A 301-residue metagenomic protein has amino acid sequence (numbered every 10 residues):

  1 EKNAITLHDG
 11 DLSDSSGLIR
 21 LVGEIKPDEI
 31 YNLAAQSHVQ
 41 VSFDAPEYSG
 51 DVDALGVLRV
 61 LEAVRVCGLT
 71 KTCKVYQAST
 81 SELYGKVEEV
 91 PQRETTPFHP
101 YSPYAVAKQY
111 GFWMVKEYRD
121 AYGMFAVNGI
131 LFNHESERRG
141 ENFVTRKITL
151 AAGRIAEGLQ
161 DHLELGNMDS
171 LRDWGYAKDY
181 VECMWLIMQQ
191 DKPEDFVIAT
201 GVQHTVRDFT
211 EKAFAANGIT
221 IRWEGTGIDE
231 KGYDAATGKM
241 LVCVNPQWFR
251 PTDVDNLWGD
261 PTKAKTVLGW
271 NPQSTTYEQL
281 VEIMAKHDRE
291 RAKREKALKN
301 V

Functional and structural regions predicted by a protein language model:
E1-H134, K178, M184, M188 (+3 more regions): N-terminal Rossmann-like NAD(P)+-binding domain of SDR-like oxidoreductases, especially those catalyzing
N3, G10-D11, E141-K147, A151-V301: C-terminal substrate-binding subdomain of Rossmann-fold SDR/epimerase-dehydratase oxidoreductases
I19, E88, R139-G140, T210: A short local structural element in Rossmann-fold oxidoreductases
Y84-K86, E137-R139, T205-R207: A short beta-to-alpha transition loop/helix N-cap that caps and shapes the active-site region
